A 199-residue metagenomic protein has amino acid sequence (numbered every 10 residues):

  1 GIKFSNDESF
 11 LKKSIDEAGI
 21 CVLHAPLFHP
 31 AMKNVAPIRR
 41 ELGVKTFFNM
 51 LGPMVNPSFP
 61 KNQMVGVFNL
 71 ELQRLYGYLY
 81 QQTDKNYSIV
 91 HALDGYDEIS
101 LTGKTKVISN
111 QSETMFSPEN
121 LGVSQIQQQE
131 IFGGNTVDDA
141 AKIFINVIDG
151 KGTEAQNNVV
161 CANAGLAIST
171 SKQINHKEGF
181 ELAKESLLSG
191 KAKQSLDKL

Functional and structural regions predicted by a protein language model:
G1-S5, K13-L199: Glycine-rich anion-binding loops and their surrounding alpha/beta cores
E8: Mg2+-dependent prenyl diphosphate-binding active-site environment of isoprenoid biosynthetic enzymes
